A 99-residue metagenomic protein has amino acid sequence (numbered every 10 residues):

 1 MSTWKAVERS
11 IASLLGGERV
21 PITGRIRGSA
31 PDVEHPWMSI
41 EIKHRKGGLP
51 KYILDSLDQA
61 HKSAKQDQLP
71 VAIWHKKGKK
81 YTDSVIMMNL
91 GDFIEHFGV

Functional and structural regions predicted by a protein language model:
M1-V99: Catalytic phosphate/metal-binding cores of nucleic-acid and nucleotide-processing enzymes, i.e., regions that mediate
